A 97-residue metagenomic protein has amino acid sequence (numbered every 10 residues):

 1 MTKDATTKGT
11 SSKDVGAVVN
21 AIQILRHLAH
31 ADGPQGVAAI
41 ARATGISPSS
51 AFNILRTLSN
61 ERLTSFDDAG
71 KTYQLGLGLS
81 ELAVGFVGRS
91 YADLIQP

Functional and structural regions predicted by a protein language model:
T2-R89, D93: N-terminal helix-turn-helix
